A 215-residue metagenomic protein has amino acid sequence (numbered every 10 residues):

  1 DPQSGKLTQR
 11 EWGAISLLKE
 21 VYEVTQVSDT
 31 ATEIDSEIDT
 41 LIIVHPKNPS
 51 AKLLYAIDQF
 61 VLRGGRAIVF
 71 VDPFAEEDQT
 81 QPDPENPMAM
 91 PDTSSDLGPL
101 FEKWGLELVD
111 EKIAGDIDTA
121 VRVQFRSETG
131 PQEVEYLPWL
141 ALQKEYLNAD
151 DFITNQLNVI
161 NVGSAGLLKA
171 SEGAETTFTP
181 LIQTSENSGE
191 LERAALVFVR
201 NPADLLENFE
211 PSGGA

Functional and structural regions predicted by a protein language model:
P2-A215: Acidic, S/T/G-rich, low-cysteine, solvent-exposed domains in lumenal/extracellular/periplasmic regions of secretory
